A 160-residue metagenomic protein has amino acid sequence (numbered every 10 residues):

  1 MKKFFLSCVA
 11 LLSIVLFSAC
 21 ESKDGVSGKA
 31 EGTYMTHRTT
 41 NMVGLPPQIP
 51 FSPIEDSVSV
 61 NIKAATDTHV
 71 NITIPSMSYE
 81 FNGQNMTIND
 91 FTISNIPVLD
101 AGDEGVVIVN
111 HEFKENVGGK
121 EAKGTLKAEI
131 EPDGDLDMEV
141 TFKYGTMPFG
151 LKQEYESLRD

Functional and structural regions predicted by a protein language model:
M1-F4: Positively charged n-region of N-terminal signal peptides that target proteins for export
L16-A19: C-terminal motif of bacterial Sec signal peptides marking the signal peptidase cleavage site
E21-K23: Bacterial signal peptide processing site
G25-P53: Tryptophan-anchored aromatic micro-motifs
T33-G44, T73-Y79, V109-N116, E139-K143: Generic short beta-strand segments
P50-T92: N-terminal glycine/threonine-rich, aromatic-flanked beta-hairpin/loop signature
D90-A101, D135-D160: Edge beta-strand at a domain terminus
D103-K143: Acidic, glycine-rich flexible loop segments
